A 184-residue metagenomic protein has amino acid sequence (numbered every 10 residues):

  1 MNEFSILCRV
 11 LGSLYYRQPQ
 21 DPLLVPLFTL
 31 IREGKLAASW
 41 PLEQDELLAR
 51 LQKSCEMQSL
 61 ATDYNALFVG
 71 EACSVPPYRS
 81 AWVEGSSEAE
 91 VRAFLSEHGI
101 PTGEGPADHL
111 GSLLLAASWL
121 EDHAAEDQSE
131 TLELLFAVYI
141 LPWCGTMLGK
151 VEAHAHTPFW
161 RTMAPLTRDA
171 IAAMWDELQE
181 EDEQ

Functional and structural regions predicted by a protein language model:
M1-Q184: Surface/interface-facing alpha-helical segments and adjacent flexible terminal/loop regions used for partner/assembly
